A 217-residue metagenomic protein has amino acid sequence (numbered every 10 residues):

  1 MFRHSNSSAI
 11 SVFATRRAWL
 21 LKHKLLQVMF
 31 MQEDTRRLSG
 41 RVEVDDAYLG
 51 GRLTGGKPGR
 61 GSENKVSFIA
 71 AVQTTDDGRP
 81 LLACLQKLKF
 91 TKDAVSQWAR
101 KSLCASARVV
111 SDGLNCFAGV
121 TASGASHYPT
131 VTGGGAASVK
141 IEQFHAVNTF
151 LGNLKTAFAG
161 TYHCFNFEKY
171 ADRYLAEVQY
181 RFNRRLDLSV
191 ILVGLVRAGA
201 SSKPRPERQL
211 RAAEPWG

Functional and structural regions predicted by a protein language model:
M1-G217: Residue-level recognition of single "structural anchor" positions that define or cap local secondary structure
